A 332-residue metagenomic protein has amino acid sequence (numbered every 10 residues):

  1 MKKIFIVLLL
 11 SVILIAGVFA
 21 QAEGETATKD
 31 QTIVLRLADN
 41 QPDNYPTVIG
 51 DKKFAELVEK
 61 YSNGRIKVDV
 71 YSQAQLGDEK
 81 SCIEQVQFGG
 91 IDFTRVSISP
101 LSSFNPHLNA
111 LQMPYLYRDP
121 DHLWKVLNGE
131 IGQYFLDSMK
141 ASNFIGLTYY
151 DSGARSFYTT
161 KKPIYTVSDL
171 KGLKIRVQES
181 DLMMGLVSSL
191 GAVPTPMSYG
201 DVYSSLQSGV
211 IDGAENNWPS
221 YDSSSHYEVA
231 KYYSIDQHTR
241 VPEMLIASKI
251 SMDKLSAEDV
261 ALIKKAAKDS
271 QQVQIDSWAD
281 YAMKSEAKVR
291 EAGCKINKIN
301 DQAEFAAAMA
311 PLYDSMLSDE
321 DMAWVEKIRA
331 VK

Functional and structural regions predicted by a protein language model:
M1-V34: Short, low-complexity disordered leader/linker segments with a strong preference for bacterial N-terminal type II
E23-H122, I131, M139-K332: N-terminal secretory/targeting leader peptides
L136: Conserved glycine-rich "GG(E/T)P / GGGxP" loop and the immediately following alpha-helix in the radical SAM core
